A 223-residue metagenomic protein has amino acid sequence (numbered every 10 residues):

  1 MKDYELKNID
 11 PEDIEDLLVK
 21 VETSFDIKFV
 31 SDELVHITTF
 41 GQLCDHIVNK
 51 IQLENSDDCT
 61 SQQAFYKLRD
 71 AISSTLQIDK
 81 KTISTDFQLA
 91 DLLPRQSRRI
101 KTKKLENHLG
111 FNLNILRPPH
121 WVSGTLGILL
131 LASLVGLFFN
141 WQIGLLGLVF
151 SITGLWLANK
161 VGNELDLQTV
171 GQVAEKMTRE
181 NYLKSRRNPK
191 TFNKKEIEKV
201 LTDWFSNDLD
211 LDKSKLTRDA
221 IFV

Functional and structural regions predicted by a protein language model:
M1-V19, T23-V223: Phosphopantetheine-dependent thiolation modules in NRPS/PKS and related acyl-activating systems
